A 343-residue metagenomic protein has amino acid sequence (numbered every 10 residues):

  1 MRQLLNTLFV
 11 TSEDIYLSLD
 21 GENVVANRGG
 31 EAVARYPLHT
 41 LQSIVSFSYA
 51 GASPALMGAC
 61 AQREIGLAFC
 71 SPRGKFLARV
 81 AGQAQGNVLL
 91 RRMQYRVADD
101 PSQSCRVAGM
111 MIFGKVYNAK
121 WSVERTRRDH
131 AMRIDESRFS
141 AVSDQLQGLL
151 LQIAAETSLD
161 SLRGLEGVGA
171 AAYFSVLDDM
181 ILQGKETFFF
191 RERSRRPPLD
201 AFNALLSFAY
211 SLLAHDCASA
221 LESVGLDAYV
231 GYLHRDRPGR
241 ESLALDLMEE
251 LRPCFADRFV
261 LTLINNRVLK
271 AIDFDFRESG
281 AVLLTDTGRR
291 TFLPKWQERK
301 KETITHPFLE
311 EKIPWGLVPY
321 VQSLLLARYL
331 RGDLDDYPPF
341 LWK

Functional and structural regions predicted by a protein language model:
M1-L19, G29, R35, L89-K343: Active-site helix-to-loop segments that bind/position phosphate- or nucleotide-bearing substrates and donors across
M1-P72, G82: Terminal-proximal segments
T40, S48-W121: A surface-exposed, charged beta-strand/loop segment in the N-terminal or early-internal portion of soluble proteins
